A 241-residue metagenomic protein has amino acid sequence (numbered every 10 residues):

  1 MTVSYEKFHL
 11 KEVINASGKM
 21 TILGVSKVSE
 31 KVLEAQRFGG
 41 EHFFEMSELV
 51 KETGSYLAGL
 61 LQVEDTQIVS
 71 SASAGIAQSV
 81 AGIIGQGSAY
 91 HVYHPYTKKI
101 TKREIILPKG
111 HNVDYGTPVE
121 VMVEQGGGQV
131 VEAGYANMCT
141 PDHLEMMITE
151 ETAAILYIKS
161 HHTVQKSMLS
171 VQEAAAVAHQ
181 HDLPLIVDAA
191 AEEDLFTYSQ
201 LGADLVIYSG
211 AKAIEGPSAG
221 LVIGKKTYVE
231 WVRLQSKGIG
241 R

Functional and structural regions predicted by a protein language model:
T2-L23, K27, G54, Q62-V69 (+1 more regions): Conserved PLP-enzyme active-site core in the AAT-like
T21-L33, F43-K51: A structural motif shared across PLP-dependent enzymes of the aminotransferase-like
E41-D65: Active-site-flanking structural segment that lines cofactor/substrate pockets
